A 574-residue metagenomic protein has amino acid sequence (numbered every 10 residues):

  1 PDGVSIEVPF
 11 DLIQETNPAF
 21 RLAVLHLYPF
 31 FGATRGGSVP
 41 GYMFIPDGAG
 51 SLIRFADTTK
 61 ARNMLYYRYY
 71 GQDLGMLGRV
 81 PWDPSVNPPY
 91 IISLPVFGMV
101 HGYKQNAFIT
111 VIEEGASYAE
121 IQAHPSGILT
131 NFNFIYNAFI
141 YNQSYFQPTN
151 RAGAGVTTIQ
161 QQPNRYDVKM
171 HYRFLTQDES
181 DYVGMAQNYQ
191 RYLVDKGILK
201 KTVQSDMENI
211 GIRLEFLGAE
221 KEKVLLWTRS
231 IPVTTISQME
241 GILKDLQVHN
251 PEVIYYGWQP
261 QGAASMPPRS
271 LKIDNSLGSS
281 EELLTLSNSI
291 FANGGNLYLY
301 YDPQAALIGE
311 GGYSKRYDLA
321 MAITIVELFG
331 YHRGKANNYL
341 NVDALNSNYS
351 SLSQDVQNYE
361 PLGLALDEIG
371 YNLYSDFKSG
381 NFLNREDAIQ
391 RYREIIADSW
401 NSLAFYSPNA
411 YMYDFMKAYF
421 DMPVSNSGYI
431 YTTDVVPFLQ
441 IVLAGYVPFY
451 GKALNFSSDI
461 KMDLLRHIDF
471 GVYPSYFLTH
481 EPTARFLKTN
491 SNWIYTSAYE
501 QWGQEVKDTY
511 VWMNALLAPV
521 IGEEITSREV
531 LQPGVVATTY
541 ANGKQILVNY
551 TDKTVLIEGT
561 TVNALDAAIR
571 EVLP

Functional and structural regions predicted by a protein language model:
P1-T235, E240-N250: Carbohydrate-recognition beta-sandwich/jelly-roll modules in extracellular/periplasmic carbohydrate-active proteins
V4-I6, A23, P251, G295 (+2 more regions): Residue-level detector of short, conserved catalytic/binding motifs and their immediate flanks
F10-L12, F31, G257-Q259, P303 (+2 more regions): A mature extracytoplasmic/lumenal domain signature
L27, V253-Y256, L299, L366-E368 (+1 more regions): Conserved beta-strand positions
G32-G36, Q247-N250, N288-G295, Q390-A404 (+1 more regions): Structural alpha-beta junctions
S93, G102-N133, Q162, P303-L362 (+1 more regions): Active-site-proximal substrate-binding groove within the catalytic cores of carbohydrate-active enzymes
Q204-N288, N293-S347: Aromatic-lined carbohydrate-binding/catalytic grooves of carbohydrate-active enzymes
Y255-G257, S289-I290, Q357-G370: Hydrophobic transmembrane helix bundles of membrane-integrated enzymes that assemble and modify cell-envelope
